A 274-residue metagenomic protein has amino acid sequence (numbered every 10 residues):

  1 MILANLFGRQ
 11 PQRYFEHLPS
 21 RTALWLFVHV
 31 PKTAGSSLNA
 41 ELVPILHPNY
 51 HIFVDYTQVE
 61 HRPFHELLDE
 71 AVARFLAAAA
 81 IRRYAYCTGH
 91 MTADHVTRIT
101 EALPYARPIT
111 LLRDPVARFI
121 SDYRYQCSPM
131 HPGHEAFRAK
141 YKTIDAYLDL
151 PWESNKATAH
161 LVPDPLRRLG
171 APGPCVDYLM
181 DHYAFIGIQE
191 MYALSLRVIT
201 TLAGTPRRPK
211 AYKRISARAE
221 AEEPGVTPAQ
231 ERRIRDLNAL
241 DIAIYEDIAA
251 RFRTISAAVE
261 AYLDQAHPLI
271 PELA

Functional and structural regions predicted by a protein language model:
M1-A23, Q265-A274: Juxtamembrane luminal stem/stalk of type II transmembrane Golgi/ER carbohydrate-processing enzymes
G8-Y14, I52, V59-L111, V116-P209 (+1 more regions): PAPS-dependent sulfotransferase catalytic domain
L24-D69: N-terminal pre-catalytic "stem/leader" segment of glycosyltransferase-like enzymes
V28, K32, A77, F185-Q189 (+1 more regions): Short, charged/polar micro-motifs that form catalytic or ligand-binding hotspots
A34, D114, G187, I199 (+2 more regions): A residue-level signal for conserved active-site and pocket-lining positions in enzyme catalytic cores
S36, E41, S121, S128 (+1 more regions): Active-site-proximal flexible loops/turns
A40-P44, T201, A250: Short, well-ordered alpha-helices that flank and scaffold nucleotide-derived cofactor binding pockets
H90, H160-P163, R208-L273: PAPS-dependent sulfotransferase catalytic core
